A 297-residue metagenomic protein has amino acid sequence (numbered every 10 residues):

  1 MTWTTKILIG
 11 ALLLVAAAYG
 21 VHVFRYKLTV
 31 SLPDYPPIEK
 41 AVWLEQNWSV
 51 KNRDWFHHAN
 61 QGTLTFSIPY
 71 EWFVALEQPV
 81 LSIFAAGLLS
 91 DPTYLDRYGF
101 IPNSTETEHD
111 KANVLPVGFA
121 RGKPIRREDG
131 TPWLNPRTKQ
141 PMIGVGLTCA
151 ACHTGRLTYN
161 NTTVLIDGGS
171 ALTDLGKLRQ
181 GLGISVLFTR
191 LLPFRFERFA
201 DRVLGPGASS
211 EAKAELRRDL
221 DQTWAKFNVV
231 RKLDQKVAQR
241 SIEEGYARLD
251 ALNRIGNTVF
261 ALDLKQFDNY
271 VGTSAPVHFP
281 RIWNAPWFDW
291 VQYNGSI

Functional and structural regions predicted by a protein language model:
M1-V23: N-terminal Sec-pathway targeting helices
G20-D129: N-terminal alpha-helical interaction blocks
G87, D91-I297: Extracytoplasmic redox metalloprotein regions
